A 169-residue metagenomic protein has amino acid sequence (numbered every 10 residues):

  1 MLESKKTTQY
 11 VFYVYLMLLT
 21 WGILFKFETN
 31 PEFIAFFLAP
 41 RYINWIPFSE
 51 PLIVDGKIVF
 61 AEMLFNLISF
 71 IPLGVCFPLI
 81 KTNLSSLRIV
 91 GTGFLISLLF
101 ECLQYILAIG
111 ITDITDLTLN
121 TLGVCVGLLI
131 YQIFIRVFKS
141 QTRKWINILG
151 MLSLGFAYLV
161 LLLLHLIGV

Functional and structural regions predicted by a protein language model:
M1-A108, I114, L128-V169: Bulky hydrophobic segments
T115-V126: Membrane-embedded alpha-helical segments of integral membrane proteins
